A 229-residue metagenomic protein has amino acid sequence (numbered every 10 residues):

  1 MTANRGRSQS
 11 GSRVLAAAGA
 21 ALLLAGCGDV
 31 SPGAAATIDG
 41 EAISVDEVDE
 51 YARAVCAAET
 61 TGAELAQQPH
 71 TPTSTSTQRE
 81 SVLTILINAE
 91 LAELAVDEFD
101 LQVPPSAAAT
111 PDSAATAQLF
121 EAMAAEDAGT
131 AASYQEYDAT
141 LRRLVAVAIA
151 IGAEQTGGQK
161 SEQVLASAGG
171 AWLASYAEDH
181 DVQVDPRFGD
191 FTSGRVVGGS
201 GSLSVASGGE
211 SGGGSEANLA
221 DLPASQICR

Functional and structural regions predicted by a protein language model:
M1-T75, G170-R229: Short, low-structural-confidence N-terminal segments
Q9, Q67-Q68, Q78, Q102 (+8 more regions): Residue-identity detector for glutamine
V30-Q135: N-terminal targeting/tethering segments
M123-V197: A charged, solvent-exposed segment within the mature domains of Sec-exported extracytoplasmic proteins
